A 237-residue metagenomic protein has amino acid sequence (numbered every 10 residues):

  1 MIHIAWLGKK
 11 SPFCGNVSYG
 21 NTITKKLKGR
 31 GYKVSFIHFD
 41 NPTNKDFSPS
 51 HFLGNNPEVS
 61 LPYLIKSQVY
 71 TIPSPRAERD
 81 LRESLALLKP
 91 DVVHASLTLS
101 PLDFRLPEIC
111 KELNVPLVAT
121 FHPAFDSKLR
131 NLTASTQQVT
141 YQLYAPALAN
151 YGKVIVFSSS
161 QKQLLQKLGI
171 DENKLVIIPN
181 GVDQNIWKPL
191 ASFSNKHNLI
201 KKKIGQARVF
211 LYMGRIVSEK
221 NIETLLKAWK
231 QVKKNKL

Functional and structural regions predicted by a protein language model:
M1-N44, L113-V115: N-terminal subdomain of nucleotide-sugar transferases
A5, I155, I204-K230: Conserved donor-binding/catalytic core segment of Leloir-type glycosyltransferases
D40, S160, G181: Carbohydrate-associated surface elements
S48-R82, T136: A short, charged, and often flexible helix/loop element on the N-terminal side of the glycosyltransferase catalytic
V92-V115, A119-D126: An aromatic- and histidine-rich active-site surface loop
P116-V118, F125-N150, S192: Nucleotide-sugar donor phosphate/pyrophosphate-binding loop at the beta->alpha transition of glycosyltransferases
N150-S158, V176: A short beta-strand/loop micro-motif in the catalytic core of glycosyltransferases that engages the nucleotide-sugar
K188-I204: A short helix/loop element that forms part of the nucleotide-sugar donor recognition site in Leloir-type
